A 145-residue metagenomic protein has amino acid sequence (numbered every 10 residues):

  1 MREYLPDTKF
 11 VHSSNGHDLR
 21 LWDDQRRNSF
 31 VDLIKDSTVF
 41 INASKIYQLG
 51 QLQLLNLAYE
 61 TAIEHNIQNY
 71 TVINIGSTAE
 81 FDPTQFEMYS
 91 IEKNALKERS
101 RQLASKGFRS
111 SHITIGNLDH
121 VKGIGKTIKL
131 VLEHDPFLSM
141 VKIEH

Functional and structural regions predicted by a protein language model:
M1-V11: Canonical Rossmann dinucleotide-binding motif of NAD(H)/NADP(H)-dependent dehydrogenases/reductases, specifically
F10-N28, F40-I41, K45-I46: Rossmann-fold cofactor-recognition segment
D24-K35, L57: Conserved amphipathic alpha-helix within the SDR
D32, K45-Y70, S105: Amphipathic alpha-helical dimer-interface segment in Rossmann-like NAD(P)H-dependent oxidoreductases
T38-V39, T71: Structural motif
V39-G50, G76-A79: Conserved NAD(P)H cofactor-binding loop of Rossmann-fold oxidoreductase domains
I63-E64, N69-K106, T114-K122: Catalytic loop of short-chain dehydrogenase/reductase
L118-H145: C-terminal helical subdomain
